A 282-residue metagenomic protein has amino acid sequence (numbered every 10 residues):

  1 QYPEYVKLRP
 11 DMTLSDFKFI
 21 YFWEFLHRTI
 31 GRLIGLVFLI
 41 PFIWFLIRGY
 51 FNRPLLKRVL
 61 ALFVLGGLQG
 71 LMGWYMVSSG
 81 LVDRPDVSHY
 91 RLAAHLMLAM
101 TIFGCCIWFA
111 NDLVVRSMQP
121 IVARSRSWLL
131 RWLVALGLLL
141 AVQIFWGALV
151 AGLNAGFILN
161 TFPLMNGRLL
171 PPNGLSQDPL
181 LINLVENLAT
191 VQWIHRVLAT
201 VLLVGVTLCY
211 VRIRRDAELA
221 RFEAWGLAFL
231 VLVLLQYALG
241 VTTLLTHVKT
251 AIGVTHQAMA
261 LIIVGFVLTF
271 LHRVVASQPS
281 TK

Functional and structural regions predicted by a protein language model:
Q1-F22, G156-L188: Extracytosolic (periplasmic/ER-lumenal) interhelical loops and adjacent juxtamembrane/interface segments of multi-pass
I34-L39, M97-L113, V201-L208, A260-V274: Hydrophobic cores of alpha-helical transmembrane segments in multi-pass inner/ER membrane proteins, independent
L46-A61, Y210-F229: Membrane-interface helix-loop-helix junctions at transmembrane boundaries of multi-pass membrane enzymes, predominantly
N52-R58, V77-M97, Q119-P120, R124-W128: Membrane-interface helix-loop-helix junctions at boundaries between adjacent transmembrane segments
K57-V77, A135-Q143, A224-T242: Small-polar-interrupted transmembrane alpha-helices in polytopic inner-membrane proteins
G70-L92, L149-N160, Y237-L261: Interfacial helix-loop-helix junctions of multi-pass membrane proteins
V114-L130, L219, Q278-K282: Membrane-interfacial, low-structure loops and terminal tails that flank and connect transmembrane helices in multi-pass
A135, L139-L164: Aromatic-rich transmembrane-lumenal/periplasmic boundary elements in polytopic membrane proteins
